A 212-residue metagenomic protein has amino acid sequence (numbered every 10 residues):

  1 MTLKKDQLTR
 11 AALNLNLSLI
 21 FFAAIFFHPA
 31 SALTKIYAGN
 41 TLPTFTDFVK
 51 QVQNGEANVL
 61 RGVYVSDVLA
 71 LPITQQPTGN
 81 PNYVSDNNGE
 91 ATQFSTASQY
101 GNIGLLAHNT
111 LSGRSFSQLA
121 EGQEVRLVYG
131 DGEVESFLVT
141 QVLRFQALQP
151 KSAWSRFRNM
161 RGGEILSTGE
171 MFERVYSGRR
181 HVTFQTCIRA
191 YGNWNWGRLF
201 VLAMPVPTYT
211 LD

Functional and structural regions predicted by a protein language model:
T2-D6: Bacterial Sec-dependent N-terminal signal peptides
Q7-H28: Sec-dependent N-terminal signal peptides of Gram-positive bacterial secreted proteins and lipoproteins
S31-D212: Solvent-exposed, non-transmembrane regions of membrane-associated and secreted proteins
